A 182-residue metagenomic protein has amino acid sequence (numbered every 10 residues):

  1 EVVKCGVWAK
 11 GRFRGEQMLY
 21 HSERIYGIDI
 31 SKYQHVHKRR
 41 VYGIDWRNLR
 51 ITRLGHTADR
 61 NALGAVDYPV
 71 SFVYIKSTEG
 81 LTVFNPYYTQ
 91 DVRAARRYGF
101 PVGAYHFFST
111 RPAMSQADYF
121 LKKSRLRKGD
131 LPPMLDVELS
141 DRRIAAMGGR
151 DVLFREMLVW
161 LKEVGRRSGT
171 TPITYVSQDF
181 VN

Functional and structural regions predicted by a protein language model:
E1-Y20: Glycine/tyrosine- and acidic-biased, solvent-exposed loop/turn segments at the edges of beta-strands
G15-G80: Boundary/entry segment of secreted carbohydrate-active catalytic domains
L19-S22, G64-P69, R96-Y98, L126-G129 (+1 more regions): Extracellular/periplasmic catalytic domains that process cell-envelope and extracellular macromolecules
Y26-D29, S71-K76, P101-H106, L131-V137 (+1 more regions): Structural recognition of the beta-strand scaffold that forms the well-ordered cores of secreted hydrolase catalytic
I30-I44, R53-H56, T78-Y88, F107-A117 (+2 more regions): Acidic-and-aromatic substrate-binding clefts and catalytic sites of carbohydrate-active enzymes
G64, S77-V92, R97-F100, F107-R125 (+1 more regions): Chitinase-like catalytic core of GlcNAc-active glycosidases
P69-F72, Y87-Q90, A94, S115 (+3 more regions): Extracytoplasmic/secreted proteins, especially bacterial periplasmic and envelope-associated proteins
L121-D136, S140-N182: Surface-exposed substrate-engagement region within the catalytic domains of secreted or surface-exposed extracellular
